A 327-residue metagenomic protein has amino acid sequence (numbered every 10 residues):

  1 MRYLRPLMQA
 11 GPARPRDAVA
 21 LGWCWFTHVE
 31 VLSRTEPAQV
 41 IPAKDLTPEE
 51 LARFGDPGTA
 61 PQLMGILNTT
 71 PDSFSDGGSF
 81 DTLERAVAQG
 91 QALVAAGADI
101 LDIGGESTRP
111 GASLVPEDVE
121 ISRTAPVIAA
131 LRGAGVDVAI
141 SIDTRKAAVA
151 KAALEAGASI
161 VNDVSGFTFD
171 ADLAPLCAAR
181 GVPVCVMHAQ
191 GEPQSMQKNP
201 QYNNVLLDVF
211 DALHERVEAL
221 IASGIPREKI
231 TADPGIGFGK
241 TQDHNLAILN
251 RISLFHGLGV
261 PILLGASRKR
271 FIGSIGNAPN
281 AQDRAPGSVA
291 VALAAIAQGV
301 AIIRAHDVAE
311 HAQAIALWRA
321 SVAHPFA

Functional and structural regions predicted by a protein language model:
M1-G22, F74-Q89, T108-G133, A139-A148 (+3 more regions): Active-site-adjacent loop and "lid" segments of alpha/beta metabolic enzymes
M1-P57: N-terminal accessory interaction module
E49-R53, T70, C185: Polyampholytic, low-complexity intrinsically disordered segments
A88-G104, Q298: Catalytic domains of carbohydrate-active enzymes, especially glycoside hydrolases
V138, P226-K229: Short acidic capping loops at alpha-helix termini that bridge into adjacent secondary structure
